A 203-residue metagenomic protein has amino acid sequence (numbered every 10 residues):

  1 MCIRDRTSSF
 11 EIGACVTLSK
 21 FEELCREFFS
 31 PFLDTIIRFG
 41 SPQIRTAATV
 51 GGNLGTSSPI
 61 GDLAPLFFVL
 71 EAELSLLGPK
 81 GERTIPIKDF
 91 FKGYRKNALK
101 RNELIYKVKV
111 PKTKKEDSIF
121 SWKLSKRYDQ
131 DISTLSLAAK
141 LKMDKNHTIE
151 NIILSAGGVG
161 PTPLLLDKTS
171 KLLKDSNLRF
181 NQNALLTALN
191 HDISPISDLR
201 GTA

Functional and structural regions predicted by a protein language model:
M1: Proteins enriched for Cys/Gly/acidic motifs involved in redox and nucleic-acid/cofactor modification
R4-A203: C-terminal structural segment of proteins
